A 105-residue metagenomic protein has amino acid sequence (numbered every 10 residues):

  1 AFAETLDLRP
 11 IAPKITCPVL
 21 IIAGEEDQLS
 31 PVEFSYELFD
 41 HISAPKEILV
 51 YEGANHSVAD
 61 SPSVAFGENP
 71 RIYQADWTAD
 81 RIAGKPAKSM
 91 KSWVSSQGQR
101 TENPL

Functional and structural regions predicted by a protein language model:
A1-I11, C17: Active-site nucleophile elbow and catalytic-triad environment of alpha/beta-hydrolase enzymes
T5, H41-A44, D80-G84: Short, well-ordered loop/turn and helix-capping segments at boundaries between secondary-structure elements and domains
P10, S30, N69: Residue-level signal for the nucleotide or nucleotide-sugar donor/cofactor binding architecture
I15, I21-A23, D27: Short beta-strand/loop motif that positions the catalytic acidic residue of the alpha/beta-hydrolase fold
I15, L38, K46, Q74: Hydrophobic, well-ordered secondary-structure elements that form the walls of internal hydrophobic environments
C17, P31-D40: Short alpha-helix in the alpha/beta-hydrolase fold that links the catalytic acid
F39-V58: Catalytic histidine neighborhood in serine/cysteine hydrolases with alpha/beta-hydrolase-type architecture
P62-L105: Catalytic active-site module of serine/aspartate enzymes centered on a nucleophile-bearing elbow/loop
